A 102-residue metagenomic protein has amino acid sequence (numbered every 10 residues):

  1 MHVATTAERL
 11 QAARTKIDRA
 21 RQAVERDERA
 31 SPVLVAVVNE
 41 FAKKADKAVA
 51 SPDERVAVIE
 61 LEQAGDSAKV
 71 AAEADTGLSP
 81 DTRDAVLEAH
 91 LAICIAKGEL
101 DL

Functional and structural regions predicted by a protein language model:
M1-V38: Short terminal alpha-helical segments
V3, A7-L10, S51, S79 (+1 more regions): Amphipathic alpha-helical coiled-coil segments with heptad-repeat character
R14, R21, N39-A42, E62 (+3 more regions): Residue-level detector of alpha-helical secondary structure
E25, R29-P32, E62, R83 (+1 more regions): Function-determining surface determinants
D27, K44-V58, A74-L78: Short, solvent-exposed, charged loop/turn and helix-capping segments that join or cap alpha-helices on peripheral
P32-N39, R55-E62, P80-E88: Short, charged, amphipathic alpha-helical segments
S67-L102: Amphipathic alpha-helical binding modules
